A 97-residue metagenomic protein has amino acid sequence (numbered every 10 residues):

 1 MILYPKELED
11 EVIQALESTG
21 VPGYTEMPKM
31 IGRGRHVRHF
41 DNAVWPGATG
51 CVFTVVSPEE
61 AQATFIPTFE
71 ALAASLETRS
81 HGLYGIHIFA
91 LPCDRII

Functional and structural regions predicted by a protein language model:
M1-I97: Positively charged, small/polar-rich N-terminal and surface patches that mediate targeting and assembly and bind
